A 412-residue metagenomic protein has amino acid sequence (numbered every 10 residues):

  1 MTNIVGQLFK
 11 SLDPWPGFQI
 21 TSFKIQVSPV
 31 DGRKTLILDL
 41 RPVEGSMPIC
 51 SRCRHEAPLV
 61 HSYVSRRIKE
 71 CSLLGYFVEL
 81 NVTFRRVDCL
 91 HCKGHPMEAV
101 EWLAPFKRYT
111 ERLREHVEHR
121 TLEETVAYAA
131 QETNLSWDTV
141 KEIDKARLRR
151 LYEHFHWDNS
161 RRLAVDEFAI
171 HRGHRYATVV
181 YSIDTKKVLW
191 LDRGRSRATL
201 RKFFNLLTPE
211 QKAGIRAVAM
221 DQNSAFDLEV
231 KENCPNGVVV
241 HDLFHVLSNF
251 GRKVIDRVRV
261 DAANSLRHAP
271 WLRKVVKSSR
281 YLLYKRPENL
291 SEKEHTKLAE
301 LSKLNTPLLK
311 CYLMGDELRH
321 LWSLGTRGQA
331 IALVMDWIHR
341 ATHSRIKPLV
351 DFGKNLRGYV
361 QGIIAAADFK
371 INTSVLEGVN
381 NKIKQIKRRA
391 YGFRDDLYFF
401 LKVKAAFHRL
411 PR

Functional and structural regions predicted by a protein language model:
M1-V100: Short, conserved DNA-binding cores of transcription-related domains
M1-V30, K34-I37, P42-E44, T110-R112 (+5 more regions): Long C-terminal interaction/binding lobes of large macromolecular proteins
M47, R52, P58-L59, R172-H174 (+6 more regions): Acidic/histidine-rich catalytic cores and adjacent linkers of DNA breakage/strand-transfer/modification proteins
R54-A57, Y63-H174, A213-I215, A219 (+1 more regions): Short, positively charged, Gly/Tyr-enriched micro-motifs that form contact patches at catalytic or ligand/partner
H116-V117, T125-V126, F203, K382 (+1 more regions): Short, hydrophobic/aromatic alpha-helical segments in well-folded domains
V246-D256: Short, conserved secondary-structure transition motifs
V254-L272: Conserved phosphate-handling catalytic cores of large alpha/beta enzymes
